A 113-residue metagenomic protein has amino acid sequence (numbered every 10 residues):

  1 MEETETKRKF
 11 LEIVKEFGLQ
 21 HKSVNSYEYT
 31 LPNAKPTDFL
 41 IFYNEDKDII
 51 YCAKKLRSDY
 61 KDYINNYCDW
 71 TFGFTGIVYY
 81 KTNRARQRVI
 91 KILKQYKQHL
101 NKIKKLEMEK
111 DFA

Functional and structural regions predicted by a protein language model:
M1-N33: Negatively charged, low-complexity tracts enriched in Asp/Glu with abundant Ser/Thr
E3-T4, N83, Q95: Generic detection of long, well-ordered alpha-helical segments
K7-F10, A85-V89, H99-K102: Short amphipathic alpha-helical segments that mediate assembly, nucleic-acid/protein binding, or membrane association
I13, I92, M108: Residues that form generic nucleotide/phosphate-binding pockets
E16-Q20, I92-H99: Surface-exposed polar/charged interaction patches
K35-Q87: Intrinsically disordered, low-complexity regulatory segments enriched in Ser/Thr/Pro and charged residues
Q95-A113: Short acidic, low-complexity intrinsically disordered linear motifs used for protein-protein interactions
